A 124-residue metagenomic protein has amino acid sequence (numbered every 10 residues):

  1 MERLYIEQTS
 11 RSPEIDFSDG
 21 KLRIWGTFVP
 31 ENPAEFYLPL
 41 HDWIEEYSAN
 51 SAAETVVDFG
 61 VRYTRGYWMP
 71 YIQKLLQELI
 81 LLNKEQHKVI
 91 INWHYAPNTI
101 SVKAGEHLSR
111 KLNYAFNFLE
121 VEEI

Functional and structural regions predicted by a protein language model:
M1-E2, G105: Intrinsically disordered, low-complexity boundary segments flanking structured domains
E2-H41: STAS-typified acidic loop motif
S12, K88, N113-A115: A generic structural signal for alpha->beta connector loops
P30, T99, I124: Surface-exposed, flexible loop/turn segments at secondary-structure boundaries
E35, P39-L40, E54-S109: Amphipathic alpha-helical interaction surfaces in cytosolic regulatory modules
S109-I124: A cross-taxonomic marker for long C-terminal extensions/tails that follow the last structured domain
